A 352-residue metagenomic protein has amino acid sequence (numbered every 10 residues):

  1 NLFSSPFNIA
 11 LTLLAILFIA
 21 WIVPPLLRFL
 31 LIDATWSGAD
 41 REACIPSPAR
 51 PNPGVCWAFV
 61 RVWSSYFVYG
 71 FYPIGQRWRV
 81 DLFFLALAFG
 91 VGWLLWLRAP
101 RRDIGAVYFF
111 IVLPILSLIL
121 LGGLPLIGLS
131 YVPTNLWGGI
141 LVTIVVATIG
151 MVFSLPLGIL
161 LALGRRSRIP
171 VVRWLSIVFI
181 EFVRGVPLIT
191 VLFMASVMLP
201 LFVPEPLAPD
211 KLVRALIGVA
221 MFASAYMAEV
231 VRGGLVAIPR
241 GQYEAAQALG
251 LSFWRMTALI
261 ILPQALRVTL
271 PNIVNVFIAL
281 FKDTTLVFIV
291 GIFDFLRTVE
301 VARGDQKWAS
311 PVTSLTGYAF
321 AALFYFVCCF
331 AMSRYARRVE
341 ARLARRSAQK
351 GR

Functional and structural regions predicted by a protein language model:
N1-R352: Transmembrane alpha-helices and adjacent helix-loop boundaries
